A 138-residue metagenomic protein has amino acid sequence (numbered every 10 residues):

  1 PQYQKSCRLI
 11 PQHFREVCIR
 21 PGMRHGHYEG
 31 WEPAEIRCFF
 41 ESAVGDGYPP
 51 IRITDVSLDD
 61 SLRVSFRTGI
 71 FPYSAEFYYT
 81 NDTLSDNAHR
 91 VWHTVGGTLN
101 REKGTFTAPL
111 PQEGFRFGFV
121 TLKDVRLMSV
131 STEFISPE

Functional and structural regions predicted by a protein language model:
P1, P21-G22, R67-T68: Conserved strand-to-loop "acid loop" that flanks and positions the catalytic carboxylate
P1-R8, T80: Short alpha-helix in the alpha/beta-hydrolase fold that links the catalytic acid
I10-H27: Catalytic histidine neighborhood in serine/cysteine hydrolases with alpha/beta-hydrolase-type architecture
W31-A34, C38-Y79, T94-P111: Surface beta-strand/loop "capping" patches
Y73-D82, D86, F117-V120: Beta-strand-rich binding/interaction modules
Y79-G97, V125-L127: Change "in extracellular beta-sheet-rich domains … of secreted and cell-surface proteins" to "in beta-sheet-rich domains
E113-R126: Short, aromatic- and glycine-rich surface loops/edge beta-strands on solvent-exposed regions
R126-E138: Short beta-strand elements
